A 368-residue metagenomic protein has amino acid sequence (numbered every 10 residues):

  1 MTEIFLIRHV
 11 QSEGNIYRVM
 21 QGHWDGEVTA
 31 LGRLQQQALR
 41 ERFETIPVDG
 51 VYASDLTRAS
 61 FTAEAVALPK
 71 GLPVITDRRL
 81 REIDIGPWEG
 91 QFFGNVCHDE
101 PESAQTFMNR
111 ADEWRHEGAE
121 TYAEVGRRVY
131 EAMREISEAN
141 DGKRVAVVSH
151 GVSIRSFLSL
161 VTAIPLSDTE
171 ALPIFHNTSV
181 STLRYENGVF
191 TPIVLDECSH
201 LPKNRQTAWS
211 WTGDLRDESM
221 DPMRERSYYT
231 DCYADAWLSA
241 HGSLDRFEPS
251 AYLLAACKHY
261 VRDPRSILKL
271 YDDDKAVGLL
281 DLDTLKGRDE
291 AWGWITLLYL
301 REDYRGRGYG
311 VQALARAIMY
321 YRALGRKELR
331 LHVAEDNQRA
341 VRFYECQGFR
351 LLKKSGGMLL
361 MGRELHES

Functional and structural regions predicted by a protein language model:
I7-L72, T76: Active-site-proximal alpha-helix that buttresses catalytic centers in soluble enzyme cores
L34, L300, G306-M319, A323 (+1 more regions): Conserved acetyl-CoA-binding loop-helix of GNAT-fold acetyltransferases
K70-R128, D196: Phosphate-handling substructures
R79, L298-R305, V333-A334: A short, internal acetyl-CoA/4′-phosphopantetheine-binding micro-motif in the GNAT/acyltransferase core
E89-G94, L160-Y228, S368: Acidic, low-complexity terminal tails and accessory targeting/binding regions of phosphate-metabolizing enzymes
Y228-L297, R301-E302, L314-R316, Y320: Acetyl-CoA-dependent GNAT
Y321-H332: Conserved GNAT acetyl-CoA-binding A-motif
L331-V341, G357-E364: Conserved beta-strand-loop-alpha-helix junction that forms the acyl-donor binding cleft
